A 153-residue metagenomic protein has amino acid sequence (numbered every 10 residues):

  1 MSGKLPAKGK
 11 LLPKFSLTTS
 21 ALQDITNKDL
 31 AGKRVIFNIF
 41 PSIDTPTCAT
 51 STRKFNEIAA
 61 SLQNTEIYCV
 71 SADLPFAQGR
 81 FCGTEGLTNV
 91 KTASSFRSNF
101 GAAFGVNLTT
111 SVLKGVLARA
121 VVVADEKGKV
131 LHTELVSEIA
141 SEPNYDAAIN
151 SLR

Functional and structural regions predicted by a protein language model:
M1-R153: Chalcogenol-based redox active-site neighborhoods
